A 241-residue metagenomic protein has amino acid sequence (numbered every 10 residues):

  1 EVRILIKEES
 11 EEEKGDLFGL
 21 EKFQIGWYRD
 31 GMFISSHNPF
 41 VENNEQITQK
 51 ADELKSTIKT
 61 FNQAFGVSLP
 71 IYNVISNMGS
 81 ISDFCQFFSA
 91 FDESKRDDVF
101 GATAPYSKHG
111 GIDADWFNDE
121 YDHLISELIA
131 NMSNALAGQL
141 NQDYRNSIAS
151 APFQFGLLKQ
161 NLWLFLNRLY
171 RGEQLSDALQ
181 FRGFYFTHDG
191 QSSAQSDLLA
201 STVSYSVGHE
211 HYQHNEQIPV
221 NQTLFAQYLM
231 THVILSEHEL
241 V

Functional and structural regions predicted by a protein language model:
E1-V241: Basic, amphipathic N-terminal segments
